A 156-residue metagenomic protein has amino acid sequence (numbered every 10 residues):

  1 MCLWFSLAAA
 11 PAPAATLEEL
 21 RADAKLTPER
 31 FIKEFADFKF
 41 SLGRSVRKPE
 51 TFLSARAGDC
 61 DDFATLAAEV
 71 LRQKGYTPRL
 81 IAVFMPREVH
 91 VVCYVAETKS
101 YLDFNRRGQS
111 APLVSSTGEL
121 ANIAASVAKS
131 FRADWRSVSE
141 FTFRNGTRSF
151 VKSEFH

Functional and structural regions predicted by a protein language model:
M1-A8: Bacterial N-terminal signal peptides
P11-H156: A structural boundary/capping signal
